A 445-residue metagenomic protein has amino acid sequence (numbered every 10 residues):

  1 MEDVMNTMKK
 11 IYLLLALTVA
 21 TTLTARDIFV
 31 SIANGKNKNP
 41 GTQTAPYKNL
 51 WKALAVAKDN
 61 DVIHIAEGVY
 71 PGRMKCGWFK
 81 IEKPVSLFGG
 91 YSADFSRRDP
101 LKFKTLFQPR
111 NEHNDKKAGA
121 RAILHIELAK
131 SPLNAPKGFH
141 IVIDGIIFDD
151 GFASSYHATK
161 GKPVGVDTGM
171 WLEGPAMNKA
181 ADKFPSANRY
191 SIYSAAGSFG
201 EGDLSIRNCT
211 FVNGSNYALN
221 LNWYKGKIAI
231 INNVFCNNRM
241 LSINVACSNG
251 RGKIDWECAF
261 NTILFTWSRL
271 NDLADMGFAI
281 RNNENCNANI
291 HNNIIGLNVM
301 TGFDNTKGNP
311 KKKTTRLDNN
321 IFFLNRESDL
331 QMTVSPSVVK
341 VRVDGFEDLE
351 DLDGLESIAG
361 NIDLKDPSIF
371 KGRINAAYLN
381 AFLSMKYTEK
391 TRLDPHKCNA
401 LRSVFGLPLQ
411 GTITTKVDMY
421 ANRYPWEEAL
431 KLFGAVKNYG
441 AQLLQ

Functional and structural regions predicted by a protein language model:
E2-I11: Positively charged n-region of N-terminal signal peptides that target proteins for export
A16-T24: Hydrophobic h-region of N-terminal signal peptides that target proteins for export in Gram-negative bacteria
L23-K52, V69: Right-handed parallel beta-helix/beta-solenoid
W51, D59-R97: N-terminal extracellular ligand-recognition/capping segment immediately after the signal peptide
M74-C76, R97, N111-E112, K117-R121 (+9 more regions): Short glycine/acidic-rich loop motifs that flank beta-strands on beta-rich extracellular proteins
V85-A181: Right-handed parallel beta-helix/beta-spiral solenoid domain characteristic of secreted/periplasmic
G89, F139-F152, D167-A181, E201-N213 (+5 more regions): Right-handed parallel beta-helix
S96-L106, R110-E112, P175, D182 (+1 more regions): Acidic, glycine- and Ser/Thr-rich low-complexity intrinsically disordered tracts in extracellular/secreted proteins
